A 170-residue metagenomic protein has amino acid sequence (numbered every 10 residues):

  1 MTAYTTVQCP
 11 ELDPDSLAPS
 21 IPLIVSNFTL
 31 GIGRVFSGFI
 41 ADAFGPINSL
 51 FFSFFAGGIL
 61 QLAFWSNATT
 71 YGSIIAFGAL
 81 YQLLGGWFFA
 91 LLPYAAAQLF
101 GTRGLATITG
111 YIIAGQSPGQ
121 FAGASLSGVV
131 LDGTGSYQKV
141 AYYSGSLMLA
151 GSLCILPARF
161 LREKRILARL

Functional and structural regions predicted by a protein language model:
M1-S16: Short amphipathic helix-loop junctions that connect adjacent transmembrane helices in Major Facilitator Superfamily/SLC
A3, V35-D42, Y94, A124-D132 (+1 more regions): Small-residue-mediated transmembrane helix hinge/kink sites in multi-pass secondary transporters
D13, A18-L30, R34-L99, R103 (+1 more regions): C-terminal transmembrane helical hairpin of 12-TM major facilitator-type secondary transporters
N27, G31, Q116-S117, F121 (+1 more regions): Residue-level signal for discrete positions within transmembrane alpha-helices of multi-pass small-molecule
I59-N67, L84, T134, G151 (+1 more regions): Helix-loop junctions at the membrane-solvent interface of multi-pass transporters, primarily the C-terminal
T69-S73, D132, S136, F160-L167: Transmembrane helix-loop junctions in multipass membrane proteins, especially transporters and channels
G85, L99-Y137, A141-S144: A late C-terminal transmembrane helix in Major Facilitator Superfamily
Y142-L170: Multi-pass alpha-helical transporter architecture, strongest for 12-TM Major Facilitator/SLC carriers used
